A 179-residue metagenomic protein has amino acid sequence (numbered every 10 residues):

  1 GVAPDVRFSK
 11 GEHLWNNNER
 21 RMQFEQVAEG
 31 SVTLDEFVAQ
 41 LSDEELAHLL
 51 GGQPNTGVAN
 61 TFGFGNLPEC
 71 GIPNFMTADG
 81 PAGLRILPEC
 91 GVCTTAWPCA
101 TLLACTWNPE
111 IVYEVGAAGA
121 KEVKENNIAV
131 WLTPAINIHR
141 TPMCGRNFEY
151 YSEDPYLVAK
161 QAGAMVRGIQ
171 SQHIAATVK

Functional and structural regions predicted by a protein language model:
G1-K179: Glycoside hydrolase catalytic-domain context in secreted enzymes
